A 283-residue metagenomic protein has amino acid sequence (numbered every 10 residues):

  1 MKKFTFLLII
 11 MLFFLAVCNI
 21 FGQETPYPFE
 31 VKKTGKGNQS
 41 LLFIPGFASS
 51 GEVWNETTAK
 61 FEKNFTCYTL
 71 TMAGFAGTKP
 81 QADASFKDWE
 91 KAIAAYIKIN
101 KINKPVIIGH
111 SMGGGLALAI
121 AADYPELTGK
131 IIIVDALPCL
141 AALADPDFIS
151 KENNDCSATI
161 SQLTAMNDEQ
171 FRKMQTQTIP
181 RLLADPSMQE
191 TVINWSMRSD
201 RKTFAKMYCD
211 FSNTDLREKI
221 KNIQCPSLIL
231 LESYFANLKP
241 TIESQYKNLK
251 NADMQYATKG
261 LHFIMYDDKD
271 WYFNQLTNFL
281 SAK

Functional and structural regions predicted by a protein language model:
M1-P26, K283: Bacterial Sec-dependent N-terminal signal peptides
Y27, Y68, M72-I108, M112: Active-site loop/oxyanion-hole signature of alpha/beta-hydrolase fold enzymes
K33-K79: Conserved HGGG/HGGXW glycine-rich cap/lid loop of the alpha/beta-hydrolase fold
I102-D145: Conserved hydrolase catalytic core segment
I131-M166: Flexible "cap/lid" loop of the alpha/beta hydrolase fold
E190-E218: Hydrophobic, aromatic-rich cap/lid helix
P226-L261, Y266: Conserved loop-alpha-helix segment in the C-terminal half of the alpha/beta-hydrolase fold that carries the catalytic
Y266-L280: Post-His helix in hydrolase/transferase enzymes
